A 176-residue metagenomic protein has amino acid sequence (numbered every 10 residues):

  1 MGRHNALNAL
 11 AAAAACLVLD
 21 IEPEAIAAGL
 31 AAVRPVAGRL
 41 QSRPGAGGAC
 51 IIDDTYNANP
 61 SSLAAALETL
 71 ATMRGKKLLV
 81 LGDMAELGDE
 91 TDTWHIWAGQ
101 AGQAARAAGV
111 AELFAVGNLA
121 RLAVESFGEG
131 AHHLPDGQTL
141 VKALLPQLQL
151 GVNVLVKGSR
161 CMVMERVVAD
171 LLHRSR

Functional and structural regions predicted by a protein language model:
M1-R176: ATP-dependent carboxylate-amine ligase
